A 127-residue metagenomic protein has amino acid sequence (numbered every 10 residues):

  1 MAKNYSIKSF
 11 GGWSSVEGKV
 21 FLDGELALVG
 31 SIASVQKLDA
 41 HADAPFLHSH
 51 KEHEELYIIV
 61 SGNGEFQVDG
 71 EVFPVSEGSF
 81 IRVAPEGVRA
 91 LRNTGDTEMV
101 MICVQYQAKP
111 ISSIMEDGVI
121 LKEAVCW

Functional and structural regions predicted by a protein language model:
M1-S31, D39-A40, F46, S112-W127: A short, N-terminal "cap"/entry segment at the start of jelly-roll beta-barrel domains of the cupin/DSBH fold
G24-E25, P45-H50, R92-T94: Short histidine-centered beta-strand/loop micro-motifs that create catalytic or ligand/metal-coordination sites
V29, Q67-E71: Short strand-coil-strand connectors
S34-K37, S79, R89: Hydrophobic/aromatic beta-strand elements that line small-molecule binding cavities or substrate pockets in beta-rich
V35-D39, S49-Q67, V104: Short, conserved beta-strand element in jelly-roll/cupin
D43-A44, E65, I81, P85-L91: Histidine-centered metal-chelating micro-motifs
G70-P85: Short acidic-glycine-tyrosine-enriched beta hairpin
P85-I111: Ligand-binding loop in jelly-roll beta-barrel domains
